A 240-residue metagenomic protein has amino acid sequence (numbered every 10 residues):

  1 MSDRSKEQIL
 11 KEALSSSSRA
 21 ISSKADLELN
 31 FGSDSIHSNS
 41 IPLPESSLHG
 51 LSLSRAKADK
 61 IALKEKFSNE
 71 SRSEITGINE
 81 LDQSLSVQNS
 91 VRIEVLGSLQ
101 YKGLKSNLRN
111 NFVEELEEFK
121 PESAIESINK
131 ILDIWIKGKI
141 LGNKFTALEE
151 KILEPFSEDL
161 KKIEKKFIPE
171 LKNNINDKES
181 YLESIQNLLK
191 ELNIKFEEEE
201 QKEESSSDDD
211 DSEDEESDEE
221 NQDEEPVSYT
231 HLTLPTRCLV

Functional and structural regions predicted by a protein language model:
M1-E164, I168-E170: Basic/hydrophobic alpha-helical interface regions
I41-L43, E225, L234: Intrinsic-disorder/low-complexity coil detector
P121-E225: Pan-zinc metallopeptidase signature
T230-T236: Conserved small/polar residues in nucleotide/adenosyl-binding loops
